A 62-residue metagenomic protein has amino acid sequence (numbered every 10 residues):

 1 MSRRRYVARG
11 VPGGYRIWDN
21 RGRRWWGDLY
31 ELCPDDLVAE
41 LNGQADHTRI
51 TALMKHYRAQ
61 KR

Functional and structural regions predicted by a protein language model:
M1-G27, E40-R62: Short N-terminal "domain-start" leader segments that mark the transition from disordered tails or signal peptides into
Y30-C33: Long, charged interaction segments in nuclear RNA/chromatin-associated proteins
